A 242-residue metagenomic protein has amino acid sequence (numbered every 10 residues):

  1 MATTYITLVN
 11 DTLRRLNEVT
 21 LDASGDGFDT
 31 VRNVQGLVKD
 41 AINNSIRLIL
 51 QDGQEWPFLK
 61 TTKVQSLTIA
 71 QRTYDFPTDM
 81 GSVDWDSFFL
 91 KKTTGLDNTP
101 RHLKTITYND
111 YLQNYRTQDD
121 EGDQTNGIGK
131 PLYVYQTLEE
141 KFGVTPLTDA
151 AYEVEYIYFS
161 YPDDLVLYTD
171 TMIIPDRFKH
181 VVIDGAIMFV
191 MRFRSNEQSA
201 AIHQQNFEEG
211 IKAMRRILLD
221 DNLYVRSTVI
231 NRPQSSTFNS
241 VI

Functional and structural regions predicted by a protein language model:
M1-I242: Glycine-enriched, solvent-exposed interface loops adjoining structured elements
